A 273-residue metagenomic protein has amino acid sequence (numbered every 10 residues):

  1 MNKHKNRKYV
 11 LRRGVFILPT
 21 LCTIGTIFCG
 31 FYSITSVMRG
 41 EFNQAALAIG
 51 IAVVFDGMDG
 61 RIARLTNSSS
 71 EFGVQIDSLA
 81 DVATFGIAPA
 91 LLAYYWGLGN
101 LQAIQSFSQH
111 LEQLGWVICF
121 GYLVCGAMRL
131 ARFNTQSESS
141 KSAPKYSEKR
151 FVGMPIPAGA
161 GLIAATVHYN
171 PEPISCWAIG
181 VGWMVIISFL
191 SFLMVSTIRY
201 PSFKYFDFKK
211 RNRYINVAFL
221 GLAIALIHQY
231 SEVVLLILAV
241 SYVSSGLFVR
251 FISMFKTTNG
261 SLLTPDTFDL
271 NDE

Functional and structural regions predicted by a protein language model:
M1-G57, L238, V249-R250, N259 (+1 more regions): Topogenic membrane-insertion module of multi-pass membrane proteins
M1-R7, K141-E273: C-terminal membrane-associated helical module and adjoining short loops/tails
L18-I24, L65-F133: Multi-pass membrane catalytic core of lipid/isoprenoid biosynthesis enzymes
F28, V54, M58, I62 (+2 more regions): Active-site His/Glu-centered metal-binding helix of metallohydrolases
F31-I34, I51, F55, P89 (+3 more regions): Alpha-helical transmembrane segments of polytopic integral membrane proteins, especially the permease/helical cores
Y32-L47, A90-F120, T166-W183, Q229-V233: Helix-coil boundary and interhelical linker segments in multi-pass alpha-helical membrane proteins
R61-E71, A127-S142, V195-K204: C-terminal ends of transmembrane helices
I118-I156: Hydrophobic, well-structured mid-protein blocks that either form specific transmembrane helices
